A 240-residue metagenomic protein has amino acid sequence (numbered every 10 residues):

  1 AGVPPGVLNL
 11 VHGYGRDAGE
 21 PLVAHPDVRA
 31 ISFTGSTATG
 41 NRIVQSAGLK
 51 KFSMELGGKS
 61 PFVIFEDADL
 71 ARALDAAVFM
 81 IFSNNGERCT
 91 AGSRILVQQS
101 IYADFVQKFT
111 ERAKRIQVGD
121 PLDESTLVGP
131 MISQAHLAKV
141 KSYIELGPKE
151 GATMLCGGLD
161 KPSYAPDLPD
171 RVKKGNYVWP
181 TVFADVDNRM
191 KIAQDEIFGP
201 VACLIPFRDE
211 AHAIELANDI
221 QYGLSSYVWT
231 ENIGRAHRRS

Functional and structural regions predicted by a protein language model:
A1-G19: PLP-dependent aminotransferase-like
G2-P5, V23-A30, N218-L224: Short, surface-exposed connector motifs at secondary-structure boundaries
L10-Y14, F33, C203-I205: Active-site donor-binding acidic/aromatic loop of nucleotide-activated sugar and phosphosugar transferases involved
G15-A18, G58, R208-E210: Short helix-initiation/N-cap motifs at beta->coil->alpha
A24-H25, A30, T37-D187, A211 (+1 more regions): ALDH superfamily catalytic-core signature
E66, S133, C203-R208, W229: A structural signal for short, well-ordered beta-strand elements
P200: Glycine-rich nucleotide-phosphate-binding loops and adjacent flexible coil segments
